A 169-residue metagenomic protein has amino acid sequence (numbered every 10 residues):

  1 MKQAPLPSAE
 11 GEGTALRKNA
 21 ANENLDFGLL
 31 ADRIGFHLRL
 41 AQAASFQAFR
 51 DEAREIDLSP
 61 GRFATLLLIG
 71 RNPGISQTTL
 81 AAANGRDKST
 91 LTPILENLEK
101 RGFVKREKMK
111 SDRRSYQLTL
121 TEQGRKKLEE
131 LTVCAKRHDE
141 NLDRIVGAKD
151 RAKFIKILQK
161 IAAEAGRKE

Functional and structural regions predicted by a protein language model:
M1-G28, A148-E169: C-terminal regulatory/oligomerization modules of transcriptional regulators
K2, F46, G74, E96-K156: Charged, amphipathic alpha-helical coiled-coil/dimerization segments
K18, A31-A53, L128-V146, F154-A165: Hydrophobic alpha-helical core bundles mediating ligand binding, dimerization, or RNAP-core interactions
E23, F27, A31-I34, L38 (+8 more regions): Alpha-helix initiation/capping motif
F27-D32, F36-R39, A43-T90: N-terminal helix-turn-helix DNA-binding core of bacterial DNA-binding proteins
A82, P93, K156: DNA-binding alpha-helical recognition surfaces that contact promoter or target DNA
T92-I94, A165: Intrinsically disordered and other compositionally biased segments
